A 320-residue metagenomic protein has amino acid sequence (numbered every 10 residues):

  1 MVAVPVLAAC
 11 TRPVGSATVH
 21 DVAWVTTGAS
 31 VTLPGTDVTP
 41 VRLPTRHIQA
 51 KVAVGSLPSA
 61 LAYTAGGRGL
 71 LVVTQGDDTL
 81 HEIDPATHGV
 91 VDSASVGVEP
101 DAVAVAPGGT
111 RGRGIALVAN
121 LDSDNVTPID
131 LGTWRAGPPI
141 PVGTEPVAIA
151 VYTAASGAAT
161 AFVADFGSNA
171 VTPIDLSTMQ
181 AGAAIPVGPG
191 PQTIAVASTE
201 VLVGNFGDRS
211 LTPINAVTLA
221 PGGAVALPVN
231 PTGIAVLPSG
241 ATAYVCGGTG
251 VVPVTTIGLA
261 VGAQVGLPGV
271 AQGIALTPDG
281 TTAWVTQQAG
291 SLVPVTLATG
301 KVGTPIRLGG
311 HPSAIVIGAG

Functional and structural regions predicted by a protein language model:
M1-V2: N-terminal export leaders
P5, A9-G320: Predominantly soluble domains enriched in secretory-pathway, periplasmic, or organellar proteins
